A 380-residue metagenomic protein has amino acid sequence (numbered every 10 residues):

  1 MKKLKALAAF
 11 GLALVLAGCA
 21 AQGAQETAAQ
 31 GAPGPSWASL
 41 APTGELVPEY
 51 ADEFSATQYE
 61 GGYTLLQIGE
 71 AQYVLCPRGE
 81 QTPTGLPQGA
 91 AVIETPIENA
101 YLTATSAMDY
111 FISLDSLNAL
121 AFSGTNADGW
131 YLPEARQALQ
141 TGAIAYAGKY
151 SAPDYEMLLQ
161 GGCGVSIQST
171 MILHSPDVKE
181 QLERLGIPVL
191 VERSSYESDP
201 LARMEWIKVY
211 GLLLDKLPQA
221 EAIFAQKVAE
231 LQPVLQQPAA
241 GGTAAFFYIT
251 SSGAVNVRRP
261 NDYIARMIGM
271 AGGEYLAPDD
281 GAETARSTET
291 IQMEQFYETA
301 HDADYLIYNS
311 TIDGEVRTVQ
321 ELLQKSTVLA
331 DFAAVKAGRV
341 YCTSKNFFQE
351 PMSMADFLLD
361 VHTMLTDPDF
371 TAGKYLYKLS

Functional and structural regions predicted by a protein language model:
M1-A8: Bacterial N-terminal signal peptides that target proteins for export
A9-A17: Bacterial N-terminal signal peptides
C19-M108, Q219-F246, D369-S380: Bacterial Sec-exported substrate-binding components of ABC uptake systems
T64-I68, V74-L159, V165-M171: A short, structured surface patch at a secondary-structure boundary
E94, G148-P153, S169-P176, E197-M204 (+6 more regions): Soluble non-cytosolic domains of exported or imported proteins
E98, T105-I112, S116, S123-E134 (+4 more regions): Extracytoplasmic ligand-binding site segments that recognize negatively charged/polar headgroups
E197-D215, Q219-A225, Y305-S380: Structured C-terminal subdomain patch of bacterial secreted/periplasmic proteins
E230, V234-R317: Flexible, glycine-rich surface segments
